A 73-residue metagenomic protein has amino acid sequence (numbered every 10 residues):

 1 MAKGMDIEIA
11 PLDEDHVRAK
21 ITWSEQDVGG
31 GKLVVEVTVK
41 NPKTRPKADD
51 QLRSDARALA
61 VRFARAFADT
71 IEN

Functional and structural regions predicted by a protein language model:
M1-Q26: Short, charged/polar N-terminal "headpieces" of proteins
A2-D6, G31-N73: Acidic, low-complexity intrinsically disordered segments
